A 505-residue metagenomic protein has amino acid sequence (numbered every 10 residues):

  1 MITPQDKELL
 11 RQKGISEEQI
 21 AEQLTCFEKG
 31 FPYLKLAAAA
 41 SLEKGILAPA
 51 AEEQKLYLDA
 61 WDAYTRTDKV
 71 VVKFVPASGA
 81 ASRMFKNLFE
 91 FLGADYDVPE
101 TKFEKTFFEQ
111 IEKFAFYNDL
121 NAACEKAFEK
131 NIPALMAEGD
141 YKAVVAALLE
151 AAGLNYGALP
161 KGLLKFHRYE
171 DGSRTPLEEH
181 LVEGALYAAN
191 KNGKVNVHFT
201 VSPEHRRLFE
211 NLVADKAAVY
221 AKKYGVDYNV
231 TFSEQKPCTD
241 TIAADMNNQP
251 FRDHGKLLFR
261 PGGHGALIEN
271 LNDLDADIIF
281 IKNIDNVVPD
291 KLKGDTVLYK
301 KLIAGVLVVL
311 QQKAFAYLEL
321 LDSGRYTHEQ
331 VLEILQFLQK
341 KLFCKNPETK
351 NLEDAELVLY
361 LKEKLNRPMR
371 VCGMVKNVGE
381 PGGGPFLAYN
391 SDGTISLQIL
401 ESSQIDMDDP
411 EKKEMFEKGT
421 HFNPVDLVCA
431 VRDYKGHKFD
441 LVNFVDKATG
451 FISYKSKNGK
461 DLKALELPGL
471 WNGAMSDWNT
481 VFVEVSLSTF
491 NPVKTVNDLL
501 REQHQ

Functional and structural regions predicted by a protein language model:
I2-L42, A189, L352, E356-N366 (+5 more regions): Long, compositionally biased intrinsically disordered regions
L10, A39-V378, L387-I399, S403-D408 (+2 more regions): Domain-scale recognition of functional cores that engage charged ligands
K130-G139, Y156, D285, K300-Q339 (+1 more regions): Conserved catalytic alpha/beta cores of large enzymes that bind or transform nucleotide phosphates and polynucleotides
I279, Y389-P424, D433, T449-Y454: C-terminal, active-site-flanking charged/polar segments
